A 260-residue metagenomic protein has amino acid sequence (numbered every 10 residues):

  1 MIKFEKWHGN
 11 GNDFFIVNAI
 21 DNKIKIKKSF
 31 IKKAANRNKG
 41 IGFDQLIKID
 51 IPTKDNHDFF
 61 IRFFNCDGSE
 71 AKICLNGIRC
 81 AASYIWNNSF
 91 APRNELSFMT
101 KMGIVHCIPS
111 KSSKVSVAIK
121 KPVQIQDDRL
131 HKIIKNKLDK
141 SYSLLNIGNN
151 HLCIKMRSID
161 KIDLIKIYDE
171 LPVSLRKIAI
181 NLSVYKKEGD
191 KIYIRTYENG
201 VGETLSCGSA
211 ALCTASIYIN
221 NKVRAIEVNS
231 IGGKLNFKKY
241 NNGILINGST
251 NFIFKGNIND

Functional and structural regions predicted by a protein language model:
M1-K111, L152-D260: A glycine-rich beta-to-alpha transition motif near the start of alpha/beta enzyme domains, typified by
R62, A118-K120, N146, R195: Residue-level recognition of well-ordered beta-strand positions that form the cores of beta-sheet-rich folds across
G103, K114, P122, R129-H131: Alpha/beta catalytic cores of group-transfer enzymes, especially the acyltransferase/condensing modules of polyketide
S113-K120, I244: Short, solvent-exposed secondary-structure boundary/capping segments
P122-D128, I162-I167: Short, basic/low-complexity N-terminal boundary segments at the transition from targeting/disordered tails
Q124-L145, N150, L245-D260: C-terminal domain-closing interface element
